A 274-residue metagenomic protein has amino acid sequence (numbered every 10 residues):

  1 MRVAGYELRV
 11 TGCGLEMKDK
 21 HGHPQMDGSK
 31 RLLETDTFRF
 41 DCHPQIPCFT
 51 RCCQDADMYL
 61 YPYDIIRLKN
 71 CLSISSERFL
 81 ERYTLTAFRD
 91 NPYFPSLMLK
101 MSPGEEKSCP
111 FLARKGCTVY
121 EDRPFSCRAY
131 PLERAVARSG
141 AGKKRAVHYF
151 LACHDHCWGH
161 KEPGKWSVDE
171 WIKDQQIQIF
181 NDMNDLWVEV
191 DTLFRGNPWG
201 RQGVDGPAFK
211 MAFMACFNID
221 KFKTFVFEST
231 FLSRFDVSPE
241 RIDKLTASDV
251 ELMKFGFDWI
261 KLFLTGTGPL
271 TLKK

Functional and structural regions predicted by a protein language model:
M1-K18: Short, basic, low-complexity termini and linkers enriched in Ser/Thr/Gly/Pro that act as targeting/leader peptides
L15-R51, D57-E77, E81-K274: Short loop/turn segments that flank or connect secondary-structure elements
